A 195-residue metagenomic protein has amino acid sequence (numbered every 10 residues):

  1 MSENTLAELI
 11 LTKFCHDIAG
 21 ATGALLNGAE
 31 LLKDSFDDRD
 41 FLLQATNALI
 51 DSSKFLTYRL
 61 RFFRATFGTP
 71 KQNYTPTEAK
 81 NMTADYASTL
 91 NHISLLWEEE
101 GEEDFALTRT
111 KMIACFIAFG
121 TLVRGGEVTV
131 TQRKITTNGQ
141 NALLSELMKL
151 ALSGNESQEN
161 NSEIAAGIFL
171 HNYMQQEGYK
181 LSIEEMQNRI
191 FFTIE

Functional and structural regions predicted by a protein language model:
S2-L9, I93-I117, E156-S162: Conserved short strand/loop->alpha-helix "switch" segment adjacent to the catalytic nucleotide/phosphoryl-transfer site
E8-S35, F105-T131, I168-Q176: Conserved ATP-binding N-box helix of the HATPase_c
L32-A45: Conserved catalytic segment of histidine kinase HATPase_c domains, centered on the N-box/ATP-lid region
L42-I93: Conserved DHp (HisKA) dimerization/phosphotransfer helix of two-component histidine kinases, i.e., the long coiled-coil
L95-E100, V130-R133, E185-M186: Long, charged, glycine-rich C-terminal linkers/tails
Q132-G167, I194-E195: Glycine-rich/acidic phosphate-handling loop/turn and adjacent ATP-lid/helix of nucleotide-binding kinase/ATPase domains
G178-E185: Glycine-rich ATP-binding loops of the HATPase_c
M186-F192: Glycine-rich nucleotide-binding loop
